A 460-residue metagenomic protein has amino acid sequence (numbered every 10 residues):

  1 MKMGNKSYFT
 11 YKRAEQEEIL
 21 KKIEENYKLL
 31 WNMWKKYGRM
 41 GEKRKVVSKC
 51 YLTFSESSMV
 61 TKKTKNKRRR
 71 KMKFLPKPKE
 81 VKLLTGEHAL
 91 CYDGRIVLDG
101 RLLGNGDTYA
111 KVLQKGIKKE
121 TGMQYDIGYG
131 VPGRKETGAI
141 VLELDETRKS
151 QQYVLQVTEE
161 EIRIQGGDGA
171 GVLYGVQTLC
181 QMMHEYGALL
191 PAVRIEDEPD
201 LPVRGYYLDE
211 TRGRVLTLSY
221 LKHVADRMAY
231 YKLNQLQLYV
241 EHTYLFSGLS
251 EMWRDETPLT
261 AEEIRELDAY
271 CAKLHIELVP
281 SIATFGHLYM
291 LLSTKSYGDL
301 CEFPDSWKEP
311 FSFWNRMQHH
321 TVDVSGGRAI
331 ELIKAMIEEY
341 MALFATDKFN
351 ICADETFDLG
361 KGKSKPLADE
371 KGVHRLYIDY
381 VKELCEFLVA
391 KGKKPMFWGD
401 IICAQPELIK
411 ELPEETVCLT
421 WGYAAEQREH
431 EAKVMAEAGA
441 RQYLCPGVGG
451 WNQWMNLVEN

Functional and structural regions predicted by a protein language model:
K2-K6: Extreme N-terminal basic, low-complexity initiation segments that serve as generic localization/processing leaders
Y8-Y11, I19-K35, R39-E42, S48-K62 (+1 more regions): Short, positively charged and aromatic/hydrophobic N-terminal segments
R68-R204: Contiguous, structured surface segment used for ligand recognition
G128-V131, A283, F397-A404, G447: Acidic carboxylate-rich catalytic motifs and surrounding loops in phosphoryl-/glycosyl-chemistry enzymes
Y129-T137, Y244-S247, E251-W253, Q405-E407: Beta-rich nucleic-acid/ligand-interaction surfaces
G133, T243-Y244, G286-H287, C403 (+1 more regions): Positions that flank functional sites
P202-G399, E411, V417, R428 (+1 more regions): Substrate-binding cleft of carbohydrate-active enzyme catalytic domains
M396-A432, W451-E459: Substrate-binding cleft/loops of secretory-pathway carbohydrate-active enzymes
